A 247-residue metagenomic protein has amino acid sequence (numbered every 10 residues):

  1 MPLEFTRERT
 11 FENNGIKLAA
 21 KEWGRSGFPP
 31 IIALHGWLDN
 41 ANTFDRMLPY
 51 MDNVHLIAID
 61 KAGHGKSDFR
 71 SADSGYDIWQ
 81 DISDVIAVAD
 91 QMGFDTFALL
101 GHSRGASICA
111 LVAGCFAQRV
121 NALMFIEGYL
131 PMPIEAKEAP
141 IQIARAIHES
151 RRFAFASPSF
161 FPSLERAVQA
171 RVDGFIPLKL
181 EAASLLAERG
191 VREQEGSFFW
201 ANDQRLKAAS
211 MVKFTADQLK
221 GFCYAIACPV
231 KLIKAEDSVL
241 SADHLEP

Functional and structural regions predicted by a protein language model:
M1-K17: N-terminal cap/lid segment of alpha/beta-hydrolase-fold proteins
F11-N14, I57-L100: Active-site loop/oxyanion-hole signature of alpha/beta-hydrolase fold enzymes
I16-F69: Conserved HGGG/HGGXW glycine-rich cap/lid loop of the alpha/beta-hydrolase fold
T43-D45, S67-D73, I134-K137, D243: Conserved catalytic-core motifs of eukaryotic protein kinase domains, centered on the activation segment
K61, F69, G128, A235-D237: Active-site loop/turn elements of alpha/beta-hydrolase fold enzymes, especially the short glycine-/histidine-rich
D95-A139: Conserved hydrolase catalytic core segment
M132-F198, N202, S210-M211, D217: Helix-rich cap/lid subdomain of alpha/beta-hydrolase
R192-P247: Conserved serine/cysteine hydrolase catalytic core
